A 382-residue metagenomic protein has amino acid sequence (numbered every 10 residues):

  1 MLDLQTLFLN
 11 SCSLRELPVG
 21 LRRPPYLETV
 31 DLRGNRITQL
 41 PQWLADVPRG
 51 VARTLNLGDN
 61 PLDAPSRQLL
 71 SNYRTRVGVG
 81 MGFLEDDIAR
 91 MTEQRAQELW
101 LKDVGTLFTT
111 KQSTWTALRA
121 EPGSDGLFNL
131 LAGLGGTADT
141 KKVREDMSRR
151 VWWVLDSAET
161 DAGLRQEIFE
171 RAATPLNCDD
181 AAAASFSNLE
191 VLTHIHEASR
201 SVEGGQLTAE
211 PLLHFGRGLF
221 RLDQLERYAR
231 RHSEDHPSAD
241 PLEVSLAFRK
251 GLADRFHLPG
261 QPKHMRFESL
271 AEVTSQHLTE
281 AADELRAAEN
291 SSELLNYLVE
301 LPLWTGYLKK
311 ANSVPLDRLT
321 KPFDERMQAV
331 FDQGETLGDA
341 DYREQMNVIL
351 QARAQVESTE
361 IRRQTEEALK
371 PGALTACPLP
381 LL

Functional and structural regions predicted by a protein language model:
M1, L14-G20, I37-L44, S66-Q68: The feature encodes a structural signal of leucine-rich repeats
M1-Q5, L21-L27, V47: Extended beta-solenoid/beta-helix repeat architectures
L4, L14, L27, I37 (+1 more regions): Conserved hydrophobic position(s) of the canonical leucine-rich repeat
L4-L9, E28-L32, R53-L57: Conserved hydrophobic beta-strand positions in leucine-rich repeat
S11-C12, N35, D59-L62: Conserved "Asn-ladder"/turn position within leucine-rich repeats
R22-R23, A45-R49, N72-T75: Short, surface-exposed basic-aromatic patches at helix termini and helix-loop junctions that form
L62-D146: Ankyrin-repeat-protein effector appendages
L107-T110, T114-R119, D125-L382: Long, charged low-complexity terminal regions
